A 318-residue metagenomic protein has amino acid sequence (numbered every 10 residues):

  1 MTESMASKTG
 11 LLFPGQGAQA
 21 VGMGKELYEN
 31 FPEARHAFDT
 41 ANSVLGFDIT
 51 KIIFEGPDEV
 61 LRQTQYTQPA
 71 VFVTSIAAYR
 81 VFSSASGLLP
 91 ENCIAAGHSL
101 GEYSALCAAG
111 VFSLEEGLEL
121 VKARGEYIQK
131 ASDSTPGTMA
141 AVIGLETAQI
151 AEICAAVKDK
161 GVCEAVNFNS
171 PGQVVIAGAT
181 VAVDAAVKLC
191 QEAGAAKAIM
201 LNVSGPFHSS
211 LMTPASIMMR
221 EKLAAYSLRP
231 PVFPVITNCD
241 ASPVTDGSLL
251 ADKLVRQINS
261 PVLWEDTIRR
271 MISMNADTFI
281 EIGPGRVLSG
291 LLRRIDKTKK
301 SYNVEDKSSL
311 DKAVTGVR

Functional and structural regions predicted by a protein language model:
T2-I150, L201, T278-S308: FabD-like malonyl-/acyl-CoA
G17-A18, A109-N259: Alpha/beta catalytic cores of group-transfer enzymes, especially the acyltransferase/condensing modules of polyketide
Y28-E29, A156-K158, Q191-A193, R294-K297 (+1 more regions): Short, solvent-exposed amphipathic alpha-helical segments in soluble enzyme and RNA/protein-processing domains
S99, S227, N275: Conserved functional loop/turn residues at catalytic and ligand-binding sites
Q191, I272-S273: Non-catalytic positions within long, well-ordered alpha-helices that form the structural scaffold/packing of enzyme
E265-R269: Short hydrophobic/charged patches on amphipathic alpha-helices used for structural packing and interfaces
L310-G316: Short, charged, surface-exposed secondary-structure boundary motifs
